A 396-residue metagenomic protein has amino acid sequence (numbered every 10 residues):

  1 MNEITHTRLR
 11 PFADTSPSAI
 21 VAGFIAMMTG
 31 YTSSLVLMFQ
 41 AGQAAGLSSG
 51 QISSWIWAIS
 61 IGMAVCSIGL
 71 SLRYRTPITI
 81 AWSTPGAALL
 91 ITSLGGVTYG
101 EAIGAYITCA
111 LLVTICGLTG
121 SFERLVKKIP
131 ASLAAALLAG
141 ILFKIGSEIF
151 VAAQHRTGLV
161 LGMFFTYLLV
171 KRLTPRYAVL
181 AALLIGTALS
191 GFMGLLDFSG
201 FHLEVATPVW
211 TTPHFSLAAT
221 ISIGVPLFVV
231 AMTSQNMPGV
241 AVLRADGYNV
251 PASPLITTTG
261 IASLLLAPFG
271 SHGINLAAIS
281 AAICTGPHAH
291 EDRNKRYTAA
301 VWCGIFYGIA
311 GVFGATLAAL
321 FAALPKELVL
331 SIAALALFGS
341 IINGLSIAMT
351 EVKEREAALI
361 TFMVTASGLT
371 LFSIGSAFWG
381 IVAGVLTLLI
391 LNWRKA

Functional and structural regions predicted by a protein language model:
M1-S53, L180-S253: Helix-loop-helix hairpins and the membrane-proximal interhelical loops of multi-pass alpha-helical transport proteins
N2-T15, A19-F39, W57-L138, V250-F338: Helix-loop-helix junctions within the multi-pass membrane cores of secondary transporters/permeases
T32-S33, G158, S234, L276 (+1 more regions): Residue-level signal for transmembrane alpha-helical positions in Major Facilitator Superfamily
L89-L90, T166, V242, C284 (+1 more regions): Buried hydrophobic packing segments
G95-F201, W302-A396: Membrane-embedded alpha-helical modules
K171-T174, G247-Y248, H290-R293, V352: Membrane-interface helix-boundary motifs at transmembrane edges
